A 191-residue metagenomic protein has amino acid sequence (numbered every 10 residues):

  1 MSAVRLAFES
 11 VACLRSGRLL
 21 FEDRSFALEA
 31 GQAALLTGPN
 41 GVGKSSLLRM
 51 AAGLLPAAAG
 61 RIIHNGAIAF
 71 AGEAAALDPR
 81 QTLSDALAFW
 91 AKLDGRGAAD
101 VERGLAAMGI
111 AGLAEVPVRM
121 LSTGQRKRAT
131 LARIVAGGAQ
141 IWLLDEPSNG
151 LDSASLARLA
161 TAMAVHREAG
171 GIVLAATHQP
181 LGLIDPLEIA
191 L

Functional and structural regions predicted by a protein language model:
T37-P39: The feature captures the beta-strand-to-loop junction immediately N-terminal to the Walker
A52: Helix-to-loop junction immediately C-terminal to a conserved catalytic motif
A74, P79-G95, D100: Q-loop/switch helix immediately C-terminal to the Walker
A99-L113: Conserved ABC ATPase "signature" region
P117-G124: Conserved ABC ATPase signature
L131, G170: Hydrophobic anchor residue at the start of the ABC signature
I134-V135: ABC ATPase C-loop
W142-E146: Catalytic Walker B motif of ABC-type/P-loop ATPase nucleotide-binding domains
